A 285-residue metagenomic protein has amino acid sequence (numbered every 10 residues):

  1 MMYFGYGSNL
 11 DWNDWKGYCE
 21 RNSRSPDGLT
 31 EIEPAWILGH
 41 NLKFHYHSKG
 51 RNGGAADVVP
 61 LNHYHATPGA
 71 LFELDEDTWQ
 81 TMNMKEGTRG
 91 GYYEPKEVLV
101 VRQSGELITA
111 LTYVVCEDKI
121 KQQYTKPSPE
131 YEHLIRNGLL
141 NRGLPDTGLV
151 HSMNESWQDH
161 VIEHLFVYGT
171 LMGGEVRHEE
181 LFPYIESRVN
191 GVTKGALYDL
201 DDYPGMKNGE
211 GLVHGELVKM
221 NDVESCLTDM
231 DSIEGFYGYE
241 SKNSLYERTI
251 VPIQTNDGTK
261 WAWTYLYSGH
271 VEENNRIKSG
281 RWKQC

Functional and structural regions predicted by a protein language model:
M1-C285: A glycine-rich, hydrophobic/aromatic-adjacent loop/helix-cap motif
